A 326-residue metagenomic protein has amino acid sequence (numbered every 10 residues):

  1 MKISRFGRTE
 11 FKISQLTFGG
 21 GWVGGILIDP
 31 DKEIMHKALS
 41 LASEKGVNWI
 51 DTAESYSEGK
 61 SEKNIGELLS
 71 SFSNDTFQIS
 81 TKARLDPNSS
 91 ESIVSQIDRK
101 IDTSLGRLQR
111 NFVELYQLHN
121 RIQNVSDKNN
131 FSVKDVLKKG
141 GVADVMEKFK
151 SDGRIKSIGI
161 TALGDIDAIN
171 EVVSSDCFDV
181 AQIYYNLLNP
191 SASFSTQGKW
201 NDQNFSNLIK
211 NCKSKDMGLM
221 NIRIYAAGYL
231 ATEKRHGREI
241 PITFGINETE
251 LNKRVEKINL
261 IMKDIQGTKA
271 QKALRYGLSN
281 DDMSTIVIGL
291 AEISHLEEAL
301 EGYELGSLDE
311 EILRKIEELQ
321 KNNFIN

Functional and structural regions predicted by a protein language model:
M1-F77: N-terminal binding-site loop/beta-alpha segment at the start of enzyme catalytic domains that lines or forms
F6, F18, I50, I65 (+8 more regions): Conserved, mostly hydrophobic/aromatic
F11-L16, G46-N48, S73-F77, R110-E114 (+4 more regions): Short, well-ordered coil/turn segments that N-cap beta-strands
G21-K32, A83-S95: Active-site mouth loops of central-metabolism enzymes
D29-A42, S92-R107, G164-V172, A273: Short, acidic/polar
D75-N88, L187: A short, structured active-site edge motif that brings together acidic residues
Q96-Q117, K148, D152: CE4/NodB-like, metal-dependent polysaccharide N-deacetylase domain that modifies extracellular/periplasmic N-acetylated
R121-I325: Beta/alpha (TIM)-barrel catalytic core signal, keyed to glycine-rich beta->alpha loops juxtaposed to Asp/Glu that bind
